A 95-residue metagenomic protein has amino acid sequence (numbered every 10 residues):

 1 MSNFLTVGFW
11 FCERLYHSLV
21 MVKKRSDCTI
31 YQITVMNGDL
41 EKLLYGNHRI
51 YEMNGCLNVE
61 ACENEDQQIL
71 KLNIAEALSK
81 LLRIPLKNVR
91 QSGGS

Functional and structural regions predicted by a protein language model:
M1-S26: Negatively charged, low-complexity tracts enriched in Asp/Glu with abundant Ser/Thr
F4, C28-I30, N54-N58: A generic structural signal for beta-strand entry/edge sites
R14-Y16, D39-L44: Short, cysteine-centered beta-strand-loop-beta hairpins and adjacent loop/turn segments enriched in charged/polar
V20, I33-V35, A61: Residue-level recognition of conserved beta-strand positions in structured domain cores
K24-N37: Short, surface-exposed, low-complexity cationic segments
E41-S95: Acidic, low-complexity intrinsically disordered segments
